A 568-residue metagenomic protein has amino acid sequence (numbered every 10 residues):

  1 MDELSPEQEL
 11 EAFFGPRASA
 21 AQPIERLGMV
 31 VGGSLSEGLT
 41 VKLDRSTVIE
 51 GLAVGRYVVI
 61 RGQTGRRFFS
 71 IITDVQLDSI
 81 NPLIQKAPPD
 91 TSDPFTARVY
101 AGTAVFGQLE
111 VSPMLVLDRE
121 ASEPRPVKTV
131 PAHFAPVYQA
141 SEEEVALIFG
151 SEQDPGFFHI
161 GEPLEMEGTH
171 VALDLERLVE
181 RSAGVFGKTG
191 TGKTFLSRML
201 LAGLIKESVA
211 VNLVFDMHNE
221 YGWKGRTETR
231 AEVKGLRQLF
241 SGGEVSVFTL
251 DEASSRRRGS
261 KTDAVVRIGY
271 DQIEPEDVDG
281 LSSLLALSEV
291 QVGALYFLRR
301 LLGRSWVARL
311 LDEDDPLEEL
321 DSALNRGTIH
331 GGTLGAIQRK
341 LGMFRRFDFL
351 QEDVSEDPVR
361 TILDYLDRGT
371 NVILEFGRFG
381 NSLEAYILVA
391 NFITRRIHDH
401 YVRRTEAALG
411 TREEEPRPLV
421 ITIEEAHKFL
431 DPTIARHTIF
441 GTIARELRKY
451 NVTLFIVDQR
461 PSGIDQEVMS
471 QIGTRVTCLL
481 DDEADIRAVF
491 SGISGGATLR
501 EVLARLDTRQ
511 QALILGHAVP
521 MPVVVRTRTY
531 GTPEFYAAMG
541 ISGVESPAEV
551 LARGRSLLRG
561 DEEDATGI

Functional and structural regions predicted by a protein language model:
M1-F186, F195-L200, E413-R417, R436-H437: Basic- and hydrophobic-enriched, low-structure N-terminal and domain-boundary segments that flank ATP-binding catalytic
Q76-D78, L115-D118, E180, H218-G222 (+7 more regions): Conserved nucleotide-binding/hydrolysis micro-motifs of P-loop NTPases
F157-T249, Q466, I514: Glycine-rich phosphate-binding loop of nucleotide-binding enzymes
L204-K206, R396-V402, F440-F455: Substrate-engagement module of ASCE P-loop NTPases
V209-L213, R368-N371, P416-V420, Y450-F455: Loop/turn-to-beta-strand initiation segments
N219-A231, F248-T442, T508-G516: P-loop NTPase motor domains
I443-R526: Conserved ATP-driven motor cores of ASCE-family P-loop NTPases powering translocation/secretion/packaging/pilus
R509-I568: Conserved P-loop NTPase motor module
